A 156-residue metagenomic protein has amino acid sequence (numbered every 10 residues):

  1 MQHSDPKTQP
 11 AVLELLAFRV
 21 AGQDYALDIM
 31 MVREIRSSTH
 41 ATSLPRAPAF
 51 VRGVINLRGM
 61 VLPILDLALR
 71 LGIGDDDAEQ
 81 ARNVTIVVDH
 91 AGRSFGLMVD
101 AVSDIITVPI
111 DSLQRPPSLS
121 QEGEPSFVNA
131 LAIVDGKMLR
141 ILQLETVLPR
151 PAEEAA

Functional and structural regions predicted by a protein language model:
M1-A156: An acidic, low-aromatic, low-complexity terminal/linker signal
